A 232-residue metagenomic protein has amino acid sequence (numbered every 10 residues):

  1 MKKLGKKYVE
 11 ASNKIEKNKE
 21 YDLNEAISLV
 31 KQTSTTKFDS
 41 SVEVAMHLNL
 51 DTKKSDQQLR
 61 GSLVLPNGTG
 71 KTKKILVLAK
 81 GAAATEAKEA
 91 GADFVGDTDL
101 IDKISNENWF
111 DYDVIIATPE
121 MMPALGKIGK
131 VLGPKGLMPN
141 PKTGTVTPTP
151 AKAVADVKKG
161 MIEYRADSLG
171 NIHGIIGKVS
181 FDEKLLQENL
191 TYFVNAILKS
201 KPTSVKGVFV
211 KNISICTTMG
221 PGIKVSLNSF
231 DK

Functional and structural regions predicted by a protein language model:
K2-E16: Generic N-terminal amphipathic, Lys/Arg-enriched alpha-helix
N24-T85: Translation machinery proteins
A26, A87, G133, I215: Residue-level signature of catalytic and energy-coupling elements of molecular machines, predominantly ATP/GTP-dependent
F38-V42, S200-N212: Flexible, glycine/charged-enriched surface loops at secondary-structure junctions
K73-A92, T98-D99, A124: Ordered, amphipathic secondary-structure segments that act as subunit-interaction surfaces in large macromolecular
A92-L198: Long, charge-patterned amphipathic alpha-helical coiled-coil/hairpin "stalk" segments used as oligomerization
T217-P221: Glycine-rich beta-alpha junction loops
K224-K232: Short, charged, intrinsically disordered terminal tails
